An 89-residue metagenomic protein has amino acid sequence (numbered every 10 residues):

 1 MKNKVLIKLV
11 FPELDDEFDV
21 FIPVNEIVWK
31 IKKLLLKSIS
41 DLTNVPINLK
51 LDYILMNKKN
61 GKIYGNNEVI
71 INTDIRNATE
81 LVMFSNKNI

Functional and structural regions predicted by a protein language model:
M1-I89: Ubiquitin system architectures
